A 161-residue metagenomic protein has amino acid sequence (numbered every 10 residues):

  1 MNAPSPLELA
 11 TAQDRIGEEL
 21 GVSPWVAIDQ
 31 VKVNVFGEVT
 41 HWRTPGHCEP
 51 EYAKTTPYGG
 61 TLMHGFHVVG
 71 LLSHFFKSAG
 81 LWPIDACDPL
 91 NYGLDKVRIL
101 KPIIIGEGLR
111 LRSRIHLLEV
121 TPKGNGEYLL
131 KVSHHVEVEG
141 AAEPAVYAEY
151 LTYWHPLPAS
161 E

Functional and structural regions predicted by a protein language model:
M1-R15, I103-E161: HotDog/MaoC-like acyl-thioester-processing domains
N2-L94, A159-E161: Hot-dog-fold acyl-thioester-processing enzymes
G21, W25-A27, R98, I104 (+1 more regions): Generic structural detector for well-ordered beta-strands
M63-G70, I99-G108, V146: Short, charged low-complexity intrinsically disordered segments located at boundaries of structured domains
L72, I99, I115-L117: Conserved hydrophobic positions within beta-strands
L94-K101, S133: Short structured motifs
